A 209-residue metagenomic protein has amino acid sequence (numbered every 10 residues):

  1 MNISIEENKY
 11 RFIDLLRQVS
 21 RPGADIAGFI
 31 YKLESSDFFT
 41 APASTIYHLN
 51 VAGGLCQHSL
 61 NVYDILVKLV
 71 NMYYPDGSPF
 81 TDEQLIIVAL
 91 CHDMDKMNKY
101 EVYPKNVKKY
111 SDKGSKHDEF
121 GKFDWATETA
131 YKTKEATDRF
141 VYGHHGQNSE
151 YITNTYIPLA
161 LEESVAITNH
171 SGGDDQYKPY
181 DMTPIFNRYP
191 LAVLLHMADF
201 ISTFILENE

Functional and structural regions predicted by a protein language model:
M1-A41, T45: Non-catalytic interface/linker regions that flank or bridge core catalytic/transmembrane domains
I5-K9, L55, S59, A160: Generic structural signal for well-ordered, non-membrane alpha-helical segments in soluble metabolic enzymes
Y10, D14, G28-Y31, N71 (+3 more regions): Polar/charged alpha-helical tracts
Y10-I13, A27, L60, D64 (+1 more regions): Generic alpha-helical structural signal
I13, R17, Y63, V67 (+1 more regions): Amphipathic alpha-helical segments within well-ordered protein domains
A24-S35, V70, D174, P184-N187 (+1 more regions): Extended interaction regions within the primary functional domain
I30-T81: A glycine-rich, hydrophobic loop/mini-helix early in the fold
Y47-V51, Q57, P75-N208: Divalent metal-dependent catalytic cores for phosphoryl transfer on phosphate-bearing substrates
